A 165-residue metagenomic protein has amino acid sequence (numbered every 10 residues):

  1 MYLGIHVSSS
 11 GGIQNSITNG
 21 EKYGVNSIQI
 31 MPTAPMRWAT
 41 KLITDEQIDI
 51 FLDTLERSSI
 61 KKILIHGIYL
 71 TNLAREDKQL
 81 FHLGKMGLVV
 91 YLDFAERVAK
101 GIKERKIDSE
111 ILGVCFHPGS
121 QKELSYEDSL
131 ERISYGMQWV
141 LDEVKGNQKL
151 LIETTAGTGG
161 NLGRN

Functional and structural regions predicted by a protein language model:
M1-G67, T71, D77-V90: N-terminal pre-domain/capping segments
R57, L73-N165: Active-site acidic/histidine proton-transfer and metal-coordination neighborhood in alpha/beta enzyme cores
